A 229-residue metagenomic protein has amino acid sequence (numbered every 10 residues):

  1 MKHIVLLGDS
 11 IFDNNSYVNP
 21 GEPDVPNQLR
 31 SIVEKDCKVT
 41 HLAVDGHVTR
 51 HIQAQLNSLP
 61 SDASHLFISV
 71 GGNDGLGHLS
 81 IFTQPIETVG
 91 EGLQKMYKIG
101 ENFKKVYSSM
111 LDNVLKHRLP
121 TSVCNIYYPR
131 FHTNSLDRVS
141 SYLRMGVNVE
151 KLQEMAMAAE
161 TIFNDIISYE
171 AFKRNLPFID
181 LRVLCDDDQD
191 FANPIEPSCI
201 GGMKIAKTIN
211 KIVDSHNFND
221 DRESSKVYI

Functional and structural regions predicted by a protein language model:
M1-V44, N57-D62: Serine-esterase "nucleophile elbow" of acetyl-processing enzymes
N15-S16, R50, G77: Short N-terminal helix/helix-N-cap motif within the alpha/beta-hydrolase-1
V18-N19, I52-Q53, C199: Conserved strand-to-helix beginnings and helix N-cap segments that scaffold or border functional pockets
P20-I32, V48, N125-I126, D137 (+1 more regions): Secondary-structure junction/capping motif
L42-H47, A156: Short, flexible loop segments at the rims of nucleotide/cofactor-binding pockets, characterized by
G46-Q55: Structural motif
N57-I229: Alpha-helical cap/lid subdomain in secreted, periplasmic, or secretory-pathway luminal O-acyl-processing enzymes
